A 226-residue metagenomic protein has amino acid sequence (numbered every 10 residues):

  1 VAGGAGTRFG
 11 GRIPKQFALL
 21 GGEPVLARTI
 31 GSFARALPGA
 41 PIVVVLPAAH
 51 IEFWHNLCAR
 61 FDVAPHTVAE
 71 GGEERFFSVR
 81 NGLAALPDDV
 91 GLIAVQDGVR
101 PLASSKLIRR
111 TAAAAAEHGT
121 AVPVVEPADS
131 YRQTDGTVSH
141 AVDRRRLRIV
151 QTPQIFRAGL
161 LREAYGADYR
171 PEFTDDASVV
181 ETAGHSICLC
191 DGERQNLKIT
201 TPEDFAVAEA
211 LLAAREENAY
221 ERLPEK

Functional and structural regions predicted by a protein language model:
V1-I51: N-terminal glycine-rich phosphate-binding loop and ensuing alpha1 helix
F17, L26, G82, Q96-D97 (+3 more regions): Residue-level signal for inorganic ion chemistry
R35, D175-A177, R194, D204-K226: SAM-dependent methyltransferases
P41-V43, T67, C188: A structural signal for isolated positions on well-ordered beta-strands in alpha/beta enzyme cores
V44, V95, T120-P123: Structural beta-sheet core signal
E52-L57: Acidic helix N-cap motif at the loop->helix transition within catalytic regions of sugar-transfer enzymes
A59-L92: Short phosphate-binding loop-to-helix
L102-C190, K226: Conserved core of the sugar-phosphate nucleotidyltransferase
